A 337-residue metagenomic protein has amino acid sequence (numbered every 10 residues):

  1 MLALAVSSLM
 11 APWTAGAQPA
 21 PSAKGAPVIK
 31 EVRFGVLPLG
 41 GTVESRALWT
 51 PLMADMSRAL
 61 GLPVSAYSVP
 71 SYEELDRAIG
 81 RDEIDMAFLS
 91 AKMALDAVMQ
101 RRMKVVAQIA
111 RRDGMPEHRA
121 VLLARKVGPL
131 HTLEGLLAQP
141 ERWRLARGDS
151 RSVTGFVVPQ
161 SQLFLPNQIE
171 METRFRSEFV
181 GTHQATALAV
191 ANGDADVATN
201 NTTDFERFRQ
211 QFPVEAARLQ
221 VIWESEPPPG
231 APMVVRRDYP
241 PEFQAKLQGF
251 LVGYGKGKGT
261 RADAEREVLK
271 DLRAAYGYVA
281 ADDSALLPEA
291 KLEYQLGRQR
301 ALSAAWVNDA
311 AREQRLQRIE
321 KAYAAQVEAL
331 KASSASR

Functional and structural regions predicted by a protein language model:
M1-L2: N-terminal export leaders
G16-V36, L136-R144, A324-S336: Immediate post-signal peptide segment of exported/extracytoplasmic ligand-binding proteins
P19-L95: Extracytoplasmic small-molecule ligand-binding "clamshell" domains of the periplasmic binding protein/Venus flytrap
I29, R33-S57, V69, M115-L188: Bilobed "Venus flytrap"/periplasmic-binding protein-like clamshell domains and structurally analogous long
I29-K30, G40-G41, A47, P51 (+1 more regions): An extracytoplasmic/periplasmic, membrane-proximal ligand-sensing/linker region
R33-P38, R111-V121, P213-Q248, R266-D283: Periplasmic-binding protein-like
E73-A87, Q100, H118, H183-A198: Short helices/loops that flank or line small-molecule/ion binding pockets
Q139-A146, S150-F250: Pocket-lining segment of extracytoplasmic ligand-binding domains
